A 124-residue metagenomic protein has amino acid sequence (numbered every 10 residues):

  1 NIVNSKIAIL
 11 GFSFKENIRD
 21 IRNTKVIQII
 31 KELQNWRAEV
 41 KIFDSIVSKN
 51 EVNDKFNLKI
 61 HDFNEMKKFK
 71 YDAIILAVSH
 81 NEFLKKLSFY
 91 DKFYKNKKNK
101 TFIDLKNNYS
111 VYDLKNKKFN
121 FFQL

Functional and structural regions predicted by a protein language model:
N1-L124: Structural/interface elements that position substrates and couple domains in central-metabolism enzymes
